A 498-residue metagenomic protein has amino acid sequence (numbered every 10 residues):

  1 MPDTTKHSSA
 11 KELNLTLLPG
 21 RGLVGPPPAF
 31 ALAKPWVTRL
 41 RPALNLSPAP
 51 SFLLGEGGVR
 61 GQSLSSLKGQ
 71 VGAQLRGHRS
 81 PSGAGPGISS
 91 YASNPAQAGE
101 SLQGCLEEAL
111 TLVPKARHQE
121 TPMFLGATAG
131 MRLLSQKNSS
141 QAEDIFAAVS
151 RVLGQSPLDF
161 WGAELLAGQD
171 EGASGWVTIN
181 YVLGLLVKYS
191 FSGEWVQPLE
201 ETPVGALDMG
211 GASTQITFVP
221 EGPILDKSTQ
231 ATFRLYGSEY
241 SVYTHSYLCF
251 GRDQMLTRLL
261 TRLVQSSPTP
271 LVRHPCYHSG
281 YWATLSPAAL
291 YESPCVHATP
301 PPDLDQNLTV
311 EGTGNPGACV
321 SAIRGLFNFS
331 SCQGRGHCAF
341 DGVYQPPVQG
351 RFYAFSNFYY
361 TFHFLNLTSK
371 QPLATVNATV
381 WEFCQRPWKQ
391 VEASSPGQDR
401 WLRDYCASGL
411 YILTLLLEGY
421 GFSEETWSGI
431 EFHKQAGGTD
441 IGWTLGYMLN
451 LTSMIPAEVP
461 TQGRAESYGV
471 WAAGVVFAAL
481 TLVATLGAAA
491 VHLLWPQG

Functional and structural regions predicted by a protein language model:
M1-P2, A10, L17-P19, P35 (+2 more regions): Gly/Thr-rich phosphate-binding beta-strand-loop-beta motif of the actin/hexokinase/Hsp70
N14-T16, F30: Ser/Thr/Pro/Gly-rich low-complexity, intrinsically disordered segments
P28-A31, P42: Intrinsic disorder
S63, P81-K115, F124, T128-A206 (+1 more regions): Helical "lid/coupling" subdomains associated with nucleotide-phosphate turnover
G77-H78: Acidic, polar low-complexity linker/tail segments
